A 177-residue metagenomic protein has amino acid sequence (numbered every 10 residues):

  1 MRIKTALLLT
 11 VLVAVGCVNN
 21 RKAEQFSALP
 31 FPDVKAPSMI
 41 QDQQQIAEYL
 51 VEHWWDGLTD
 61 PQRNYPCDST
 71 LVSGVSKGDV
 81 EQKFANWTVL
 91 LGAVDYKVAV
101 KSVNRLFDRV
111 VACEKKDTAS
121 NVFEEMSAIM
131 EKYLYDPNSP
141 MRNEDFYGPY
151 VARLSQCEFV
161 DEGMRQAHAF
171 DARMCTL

Functional and structural regions predicted by a protein language model:
R2-L8: Sec-dependent signal peptide recognition, specifically the positively charged N-region followed immediately by
A14-G16: C-terminal motif of bacterial Sec signal peptides marking the signal peptidase cleavage site
V18-L177: Oxidative protein folding and maturation machinery
